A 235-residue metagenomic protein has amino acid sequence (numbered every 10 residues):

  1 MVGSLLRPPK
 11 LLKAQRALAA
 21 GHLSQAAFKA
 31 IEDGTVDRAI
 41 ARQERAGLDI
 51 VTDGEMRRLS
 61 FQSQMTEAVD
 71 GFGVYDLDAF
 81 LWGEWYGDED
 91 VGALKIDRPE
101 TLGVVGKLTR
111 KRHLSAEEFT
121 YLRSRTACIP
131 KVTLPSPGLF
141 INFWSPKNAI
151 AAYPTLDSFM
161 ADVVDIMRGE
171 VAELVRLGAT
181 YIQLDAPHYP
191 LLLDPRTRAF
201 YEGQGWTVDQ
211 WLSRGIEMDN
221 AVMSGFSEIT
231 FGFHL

Functional and structural regions predicted by a protein language model:
M1-L235: Domain-level signal for soluble alpha/beta catalytic cores
